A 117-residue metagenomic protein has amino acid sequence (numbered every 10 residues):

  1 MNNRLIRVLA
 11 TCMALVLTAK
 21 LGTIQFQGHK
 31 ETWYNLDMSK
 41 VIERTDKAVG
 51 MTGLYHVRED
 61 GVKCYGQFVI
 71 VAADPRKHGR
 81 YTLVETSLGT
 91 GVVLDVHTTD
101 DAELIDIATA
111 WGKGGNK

Functional and structural regions predicted by a protein language model:
M1-K20: Gram-positive cell-envelope targeting signals
T18-K117: Solvent-exposed, well-ordered loop and adjacent helix/strand elements within mature globular domains that form
